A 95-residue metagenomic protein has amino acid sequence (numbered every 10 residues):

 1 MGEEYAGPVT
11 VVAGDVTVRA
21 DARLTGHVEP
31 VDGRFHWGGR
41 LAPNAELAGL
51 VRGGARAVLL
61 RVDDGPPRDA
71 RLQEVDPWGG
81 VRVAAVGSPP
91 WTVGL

Functional and structural regions predicted by a protein language model:
G2-D32: Solvent-exposed edge beta-strands and adjacent loop segments that serve as assembly or binding interfaces
E3, L47-V51: A short beta-turn/strand-edge loop motif at beta-sheet boundaries
G7-A13, G53-D64: Short conserved beta-strand and strand-loop elements enriched in small hydrophobics with frequent Asp/Gly
P8, D21, H36-R40, A57-L59 (+1 more regions): Beta-strand secondary-structure signal
T25, A42-N44, V86: Solvent-exposed residues in well-ordered beta-strands and their adjoining turns, especially edge/terminal strands
V28-H36, Q73-G79: Short, ordered beta-strand-loop transition motifs
R34-A48: Charged, amphipathic alpha-helical segments
A57-L95: Short, compact, well-ordered microdomains
